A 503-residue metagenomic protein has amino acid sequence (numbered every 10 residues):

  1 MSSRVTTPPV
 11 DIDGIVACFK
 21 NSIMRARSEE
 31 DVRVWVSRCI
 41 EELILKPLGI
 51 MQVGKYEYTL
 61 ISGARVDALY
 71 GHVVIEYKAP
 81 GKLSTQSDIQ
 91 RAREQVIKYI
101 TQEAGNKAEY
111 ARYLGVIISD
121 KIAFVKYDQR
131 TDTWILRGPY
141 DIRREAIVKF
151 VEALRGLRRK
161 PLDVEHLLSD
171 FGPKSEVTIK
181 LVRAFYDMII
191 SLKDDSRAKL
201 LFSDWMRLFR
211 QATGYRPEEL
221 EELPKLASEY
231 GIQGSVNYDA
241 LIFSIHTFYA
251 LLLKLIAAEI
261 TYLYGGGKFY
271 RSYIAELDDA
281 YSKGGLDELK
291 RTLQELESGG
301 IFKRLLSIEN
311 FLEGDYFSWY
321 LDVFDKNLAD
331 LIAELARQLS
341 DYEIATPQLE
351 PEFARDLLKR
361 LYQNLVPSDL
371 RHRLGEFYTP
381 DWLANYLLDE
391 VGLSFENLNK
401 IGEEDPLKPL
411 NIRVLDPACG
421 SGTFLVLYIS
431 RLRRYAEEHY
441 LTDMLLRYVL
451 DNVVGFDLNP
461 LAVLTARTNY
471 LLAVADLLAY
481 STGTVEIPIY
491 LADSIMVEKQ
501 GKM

Functional and structural regions predicted by a protein language model:
M1-Y113, K121-W134, Y140-A146: A short, conserved, highly charged catalytic patch centered on acidic carboxylates
P8-G14, V74, L208-G234, A354-L370 (+2 more regions): Active-site-adjacent bridging/hinge elements
V16, K20, S37, E41 (+4 more regions): Short, amphipathic alpha-helical segments that act as regulatory/interfacial helices in nucleotide-processing proteins
M24, S28, V32, G63 (+14 more regions): Conserved aromatic-histidine-acidic binding/catalytic patches
V32, Q52-L60, L349, L357 (+2 more regions): SAM-dependent methyltransferase catalytic region
E103-L192, I274, D278, K283-L286 (+1 more regions): Mixed-charge intrinsically disordered linker/loop segments at interdomain junctions
L167-G284: DNA-processing P-loop NTPase/helicase core
T261, G267-V366: Long recognition/docking surfaces used for binding and targeting
